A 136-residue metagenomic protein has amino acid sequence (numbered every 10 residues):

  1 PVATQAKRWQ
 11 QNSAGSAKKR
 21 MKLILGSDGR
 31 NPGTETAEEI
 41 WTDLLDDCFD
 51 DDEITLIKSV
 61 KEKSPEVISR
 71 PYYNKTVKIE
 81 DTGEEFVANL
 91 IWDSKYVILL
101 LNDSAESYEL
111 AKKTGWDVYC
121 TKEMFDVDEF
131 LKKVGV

Functional and structural regions predicted by a protein language model:
P1-V136: Nucleic-acid endo/exonuclease domains
